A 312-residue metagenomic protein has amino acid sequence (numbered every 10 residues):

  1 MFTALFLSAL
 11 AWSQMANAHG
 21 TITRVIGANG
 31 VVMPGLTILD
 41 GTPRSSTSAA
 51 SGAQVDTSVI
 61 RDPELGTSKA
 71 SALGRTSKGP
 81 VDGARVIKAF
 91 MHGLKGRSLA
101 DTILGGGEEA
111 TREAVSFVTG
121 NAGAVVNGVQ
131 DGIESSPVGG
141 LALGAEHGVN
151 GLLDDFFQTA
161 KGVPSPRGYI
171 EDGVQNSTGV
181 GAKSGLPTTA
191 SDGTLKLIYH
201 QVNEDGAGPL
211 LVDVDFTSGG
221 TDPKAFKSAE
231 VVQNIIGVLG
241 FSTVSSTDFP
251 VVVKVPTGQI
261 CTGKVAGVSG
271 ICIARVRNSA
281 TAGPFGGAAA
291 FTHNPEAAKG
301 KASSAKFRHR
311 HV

Functional and structural regions predicted by a protein language model:
M1-R24, F307-V312: Fungal secretory targeting signals
N17-S191, D205: N-terminal "mature-chain" segments and other terminal, solvent-exposed stretches
S184-L186, I235-T243: Beta-strand-rich interaction surfaces with strong enrichment in secreted/lumenal proteins
K196-V202: Short edge beta-strand/loop segments characteristic of extracellular beta-sandwich folds
D213-D215, V255-Q259, K264-T292: Internal, hydrophobic beta-strand segments that form the core of beta-sheet-rich folds
S218-E230: Short aromatic-acidic-glycine turn motif
F241-C261: A beta-strand/beta-hairpin structural motif
P284-V312: Short beta-strand elements
